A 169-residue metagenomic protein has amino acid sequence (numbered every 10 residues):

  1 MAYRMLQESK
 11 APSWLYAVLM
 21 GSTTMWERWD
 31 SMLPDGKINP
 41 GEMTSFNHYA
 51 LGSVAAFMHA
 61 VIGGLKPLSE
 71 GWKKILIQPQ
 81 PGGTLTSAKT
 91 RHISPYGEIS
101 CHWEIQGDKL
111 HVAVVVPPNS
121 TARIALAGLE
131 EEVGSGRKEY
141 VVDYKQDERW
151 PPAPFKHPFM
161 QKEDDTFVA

Functional and structural regions predicted by a protein language model:
Y3-A169: Non-catalytic C-terminal accessory modules of carbohydrate-active enzymes
